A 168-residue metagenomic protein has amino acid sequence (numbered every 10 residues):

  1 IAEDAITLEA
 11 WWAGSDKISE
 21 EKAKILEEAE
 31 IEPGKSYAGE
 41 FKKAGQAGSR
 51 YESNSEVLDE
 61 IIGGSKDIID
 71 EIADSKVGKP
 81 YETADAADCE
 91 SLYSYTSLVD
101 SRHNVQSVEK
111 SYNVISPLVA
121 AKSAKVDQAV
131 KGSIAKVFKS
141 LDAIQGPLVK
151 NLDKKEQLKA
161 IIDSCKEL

Functional and structural regions predicted by a protein language model:
I1-L168: Mature extracytoplasmic or organellar-lumen-exposed domains after removal of signal/transit peptides
